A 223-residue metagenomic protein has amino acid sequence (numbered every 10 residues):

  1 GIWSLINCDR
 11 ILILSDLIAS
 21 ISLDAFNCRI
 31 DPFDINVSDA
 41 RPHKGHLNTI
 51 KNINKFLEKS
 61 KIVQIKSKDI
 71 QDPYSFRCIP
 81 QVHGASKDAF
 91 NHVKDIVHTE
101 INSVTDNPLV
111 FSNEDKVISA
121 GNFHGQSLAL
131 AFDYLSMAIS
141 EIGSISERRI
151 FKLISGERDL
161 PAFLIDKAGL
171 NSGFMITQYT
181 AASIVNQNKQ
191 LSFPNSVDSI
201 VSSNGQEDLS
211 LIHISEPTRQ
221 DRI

Functional and structural regions predicted by a protein language model:
G1-I50, D198-S202, S210: Mobile "lid/hinge" segments at catalytic clefts and subdomain interfaces of large enzymes
G1-L14, I18, N52-S60, I139-L153: Short N-terminal secondary-structure initiator segments
I2, P80, G84, N171: Charge-dense, low-complexity intrinsically disordered segments
S4-L5, A168, S215: A generic structural motif
L5-C8, L12, A19, F90 (+3 more regions): Short, hydrophobic/amphipathic alpha-helical packing segments that form internal helix faces or helix-helix interfaces
L23-S144: Accessory "access/gating" subregions that flank catalytic or transport cores
V93, V97-S196, S202: Glycine-rich anion/phosphate-binding loop at the beta-strand->alpha-helix junction
I212-I223: Single conserved hydrophobic/aromatic residue that forms the stacking wall/gate of nucleotide- or nucleobase-binding
